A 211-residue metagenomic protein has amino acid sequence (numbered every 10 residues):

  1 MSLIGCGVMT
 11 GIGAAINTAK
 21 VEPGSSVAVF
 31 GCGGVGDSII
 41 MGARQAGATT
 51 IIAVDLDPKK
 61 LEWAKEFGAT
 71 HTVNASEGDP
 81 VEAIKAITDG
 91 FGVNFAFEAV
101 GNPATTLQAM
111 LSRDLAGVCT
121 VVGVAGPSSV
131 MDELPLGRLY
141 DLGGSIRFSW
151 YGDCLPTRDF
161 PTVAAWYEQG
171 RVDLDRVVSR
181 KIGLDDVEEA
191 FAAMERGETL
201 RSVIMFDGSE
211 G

Functional and structural regions predicted by a protein language model:
M1-G78, E82: Mid-domain Rossmann-like dinucleotide-binding core that forms the NAD(H)/NADP(H) cofactor-binding site
V21, T88, V100, L111-D114: A generic alpha-to-beta junction signature in SAM-dependent methyltransferases
D57, A125, G152: Residues in the short beta-alpha loop(s) of Rossmann-like NAD(P)-binding domains
P80-G90: Short amphipathic alpha-helix with an adjacent loop that forms part of the alpha/beta core around
F97: N-terminal Rossmann-like NAD(P) cofactor-binding module of classical short-chain dehydrogenase/reductase
L107-L111, T157-G211: C-terminal hydrophobic helical "lid"/dimerization subdomain of Rossmann-like NAD(P)H-dependent oxidoreductases
R113-S129, S145-I146: ADP-ribose/adenylate-binding Rossmann-like module
G117-V118, E133-R176: Rossmann-fold dehydrogenase core element
